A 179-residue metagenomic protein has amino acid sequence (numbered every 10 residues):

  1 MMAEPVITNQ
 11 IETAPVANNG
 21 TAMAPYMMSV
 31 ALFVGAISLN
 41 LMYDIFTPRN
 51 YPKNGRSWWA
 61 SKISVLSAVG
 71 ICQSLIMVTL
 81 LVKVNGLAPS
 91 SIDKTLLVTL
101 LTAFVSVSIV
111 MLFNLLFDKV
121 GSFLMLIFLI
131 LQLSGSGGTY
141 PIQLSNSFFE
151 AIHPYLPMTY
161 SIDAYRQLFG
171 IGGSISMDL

Functional and structural regions predicted by a protein language model:
M1-E4, N9-L179: Membrane-spanning alpha-helical segments of multipass transporters and channels
